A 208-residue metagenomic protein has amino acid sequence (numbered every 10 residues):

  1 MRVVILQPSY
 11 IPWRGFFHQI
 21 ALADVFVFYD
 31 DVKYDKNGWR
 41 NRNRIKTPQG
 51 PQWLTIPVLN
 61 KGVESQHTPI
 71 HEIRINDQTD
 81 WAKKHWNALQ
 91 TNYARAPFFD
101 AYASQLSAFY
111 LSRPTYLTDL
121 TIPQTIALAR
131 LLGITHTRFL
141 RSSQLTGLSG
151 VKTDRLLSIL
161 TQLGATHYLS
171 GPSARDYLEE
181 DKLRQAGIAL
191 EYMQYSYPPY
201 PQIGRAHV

Functional and structural regions predicted by a protein language model:
M1-H207: Residues lining hydrophobic/aromatic ligand-binding pockets adjacent to catalytic sites
